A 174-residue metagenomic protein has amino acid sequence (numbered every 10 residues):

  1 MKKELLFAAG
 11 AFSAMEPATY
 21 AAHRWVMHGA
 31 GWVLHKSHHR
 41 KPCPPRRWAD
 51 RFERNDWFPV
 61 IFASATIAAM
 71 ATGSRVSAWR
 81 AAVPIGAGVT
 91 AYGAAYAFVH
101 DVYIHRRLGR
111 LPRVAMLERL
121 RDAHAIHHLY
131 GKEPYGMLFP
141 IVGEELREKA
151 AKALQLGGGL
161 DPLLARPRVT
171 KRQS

Functional and structural regions predicted by a protein language model:
M1-Y20: Membrane-anchoring/interfacial helices and their immediately flanking loops in integral membrane proteins
M15-P167: Membrane-embedded catalytic scaffold of the fatty acid hydroxylase/desaturase
